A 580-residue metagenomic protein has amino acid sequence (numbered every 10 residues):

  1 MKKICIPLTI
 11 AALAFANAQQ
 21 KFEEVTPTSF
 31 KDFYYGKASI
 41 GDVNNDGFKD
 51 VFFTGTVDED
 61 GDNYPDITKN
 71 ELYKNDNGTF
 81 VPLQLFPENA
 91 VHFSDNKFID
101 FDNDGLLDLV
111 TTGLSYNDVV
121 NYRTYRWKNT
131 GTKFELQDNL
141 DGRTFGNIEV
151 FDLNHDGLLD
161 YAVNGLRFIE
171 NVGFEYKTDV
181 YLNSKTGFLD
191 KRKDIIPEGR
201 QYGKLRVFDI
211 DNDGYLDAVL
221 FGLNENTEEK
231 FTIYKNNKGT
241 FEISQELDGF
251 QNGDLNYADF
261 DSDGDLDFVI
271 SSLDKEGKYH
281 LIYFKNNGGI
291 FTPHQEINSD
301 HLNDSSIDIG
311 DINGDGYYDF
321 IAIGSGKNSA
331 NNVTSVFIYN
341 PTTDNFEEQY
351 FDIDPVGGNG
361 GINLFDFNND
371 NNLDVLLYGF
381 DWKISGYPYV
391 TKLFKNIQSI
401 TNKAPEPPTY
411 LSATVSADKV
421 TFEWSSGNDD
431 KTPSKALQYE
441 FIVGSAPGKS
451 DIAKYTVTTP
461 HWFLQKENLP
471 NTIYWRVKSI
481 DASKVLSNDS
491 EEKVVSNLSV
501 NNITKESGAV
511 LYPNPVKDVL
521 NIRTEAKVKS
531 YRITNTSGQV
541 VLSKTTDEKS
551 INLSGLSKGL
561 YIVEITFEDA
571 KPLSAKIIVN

Functional and structural regions predicted by a protein language model:
A18-Y34, K69, Y73-V91, R126-R143 (+7 more regions): Blade-edge motifs of beta-propeller repeat domains
G36-N45, T54, S94-F101, F145-H155 (+4 more regions): Beta-propeller blade termini
G47-F53, N63-P65, G105-L107, T111 (+6 more regions): Glycine-aliphatic tripeptides that mark coil-to-beta-strand junctions in extracellular and membrane proteins
S399-L411, V494-Y512: Residue-level detector of functionally pivotal "anchor" positions at catalytic/ligand-binding pockets or at interdomain
D418-P433: Conserved aromatic anchor
A436-P470: Recognizes extended acidic, P/S/T-rich segments that occur within or adjacent to Ig-like beta-sandwich modules
E467-L486: Beta-strand-rich modules
I503-N580: C-terminal outer-membrane/trafficking sorting elements
